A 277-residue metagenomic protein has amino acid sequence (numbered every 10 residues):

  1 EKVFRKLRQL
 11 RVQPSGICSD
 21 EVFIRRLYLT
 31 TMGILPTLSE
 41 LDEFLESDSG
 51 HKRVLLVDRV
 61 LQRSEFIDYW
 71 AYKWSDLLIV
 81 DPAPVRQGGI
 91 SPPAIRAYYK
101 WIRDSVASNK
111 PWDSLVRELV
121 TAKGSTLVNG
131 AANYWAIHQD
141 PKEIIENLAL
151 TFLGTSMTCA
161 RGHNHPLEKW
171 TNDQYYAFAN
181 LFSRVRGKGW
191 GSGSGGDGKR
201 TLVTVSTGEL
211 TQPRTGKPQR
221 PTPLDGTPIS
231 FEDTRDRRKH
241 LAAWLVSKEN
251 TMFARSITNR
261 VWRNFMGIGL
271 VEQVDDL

Functional and structural regions predicted by a protein language model:
E1-A243, N250-L277: Short, structured secondary-structure elements that scaffold catalytic or ligand/cofactor-binding regions
